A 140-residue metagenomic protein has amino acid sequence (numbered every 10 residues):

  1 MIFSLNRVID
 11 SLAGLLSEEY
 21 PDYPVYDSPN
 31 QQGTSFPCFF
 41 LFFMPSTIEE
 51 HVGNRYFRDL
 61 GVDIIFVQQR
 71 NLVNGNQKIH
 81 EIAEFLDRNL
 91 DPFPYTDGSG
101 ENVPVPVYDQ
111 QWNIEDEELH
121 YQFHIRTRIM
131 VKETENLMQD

Functional and structural regions predicted by a protein language model:
M1-Y26, T47-D140: Charged, amphipathic alpha-helical segments and their flanking helix caps
Y26-S35: Short acidic low-complexity segments
Q31, F39, P106-Y108: Intrinsically disordered, low-complexity segments enriched in proline/serine/threonine
S35-M44: A short, hydrophobic beta-strand-centered structural micro-motif
